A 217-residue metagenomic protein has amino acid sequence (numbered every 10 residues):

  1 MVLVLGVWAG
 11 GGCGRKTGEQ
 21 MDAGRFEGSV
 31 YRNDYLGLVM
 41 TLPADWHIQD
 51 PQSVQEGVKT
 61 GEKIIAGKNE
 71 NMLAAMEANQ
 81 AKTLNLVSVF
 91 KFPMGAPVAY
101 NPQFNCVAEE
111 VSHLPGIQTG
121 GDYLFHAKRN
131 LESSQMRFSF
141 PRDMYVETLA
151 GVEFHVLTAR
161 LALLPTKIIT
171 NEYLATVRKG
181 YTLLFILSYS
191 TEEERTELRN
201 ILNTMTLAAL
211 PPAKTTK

Functional and structural regions predicted by a protein language model:
M1-W8: Bacterial N-terminal signal peptides
W8-Y100, S112, E132-E153, L163-I169 (+2 more regions): N-terminal targeting sequences that direct proteins away from the cytosol to non-cytosolic compartments
T41, C106, D122, H126 (+1 more regions): Extracytoplasmic/secreted proteins, especially bacterial periplasmic and envelope-associated proteins
A108-D122, A127-F140: Mid-length scaffold segments of soluble, non-membrane domains
L157: Nucleotide and nucleotide-moiety/phosphate-recognizing core
E172-L174: Extracellular C-type lectin-like domains
